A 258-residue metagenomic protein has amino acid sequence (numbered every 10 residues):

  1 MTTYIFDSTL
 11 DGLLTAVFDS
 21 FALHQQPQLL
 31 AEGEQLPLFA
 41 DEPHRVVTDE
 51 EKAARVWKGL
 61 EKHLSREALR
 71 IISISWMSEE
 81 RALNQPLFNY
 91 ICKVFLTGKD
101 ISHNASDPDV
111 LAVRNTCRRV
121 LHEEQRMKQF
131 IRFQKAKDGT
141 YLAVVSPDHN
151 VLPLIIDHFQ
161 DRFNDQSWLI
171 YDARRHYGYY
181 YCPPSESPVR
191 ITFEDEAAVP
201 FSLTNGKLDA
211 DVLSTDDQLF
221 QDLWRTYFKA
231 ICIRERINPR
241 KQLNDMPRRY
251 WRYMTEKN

Functional and structural regions predicted by a protein language model:
M1-E51: N-terminal ordered "arm"
T3-S8, E42, V46, H103-S106 (+2 more regions): Short, charged/polar micro-motifs that form catalytic or ligand-binding hotspots
G12-L23, N89-L96, D157, D161 (+1 more regions): Short, hydrophobic/amphipathic alpha-helical patches that form generic packing surfaces within helical domains
A31-K128: Charged, alpha-helical interface segments at or near domain boundaries
E42-V56, C182-T215: Short, intrinsically disordered, low-complexity segments enriched in Ser/Thr and Pro
R70-S75, A173, R236-L243: Short coil/turn segments at secondary-structure boundaries
D100-F201: Internal, well-folded beta-alpha domain core
S167, Y179, E194-N258: Long, compositionally biased intrinsically disordered terminal regions
